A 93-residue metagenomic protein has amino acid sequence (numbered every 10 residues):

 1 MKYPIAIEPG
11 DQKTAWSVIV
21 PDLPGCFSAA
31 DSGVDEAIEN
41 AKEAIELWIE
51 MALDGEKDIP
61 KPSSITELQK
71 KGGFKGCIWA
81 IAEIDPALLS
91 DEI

Functional and structural regions predicted by a protein language model:
M1-A15, I19, L89-D91: N-terminal segment of the canonical double-stranded RNA-binding domain
M1-Y3, K42-I93: Short, charged, surface-exposed hinge/linker loops at domain edges that act as mobile lids or interdomain connectors
I5, D22-G25, K61: Hydrophobic residues in alpha-helical membrane-spanning segments
Q12, L23-C26, P86-A87: Short, charged/polar surface micro-motifs in flexible loops or helix N-caps
S17-V20, E56-D58: Generic N-terminal simple sequence motifs
V20-L23, K42: ATP/adenylate-binding site constellation spanning eukaryotic-like Ser/Thr protein kinases, ABC-transporter
P24-E36: A short, exposed loop/beta-hairpin motif centered on an aromatic-Gly-Thr core
E39: Replace "anionic and nucleotidyl ligands
